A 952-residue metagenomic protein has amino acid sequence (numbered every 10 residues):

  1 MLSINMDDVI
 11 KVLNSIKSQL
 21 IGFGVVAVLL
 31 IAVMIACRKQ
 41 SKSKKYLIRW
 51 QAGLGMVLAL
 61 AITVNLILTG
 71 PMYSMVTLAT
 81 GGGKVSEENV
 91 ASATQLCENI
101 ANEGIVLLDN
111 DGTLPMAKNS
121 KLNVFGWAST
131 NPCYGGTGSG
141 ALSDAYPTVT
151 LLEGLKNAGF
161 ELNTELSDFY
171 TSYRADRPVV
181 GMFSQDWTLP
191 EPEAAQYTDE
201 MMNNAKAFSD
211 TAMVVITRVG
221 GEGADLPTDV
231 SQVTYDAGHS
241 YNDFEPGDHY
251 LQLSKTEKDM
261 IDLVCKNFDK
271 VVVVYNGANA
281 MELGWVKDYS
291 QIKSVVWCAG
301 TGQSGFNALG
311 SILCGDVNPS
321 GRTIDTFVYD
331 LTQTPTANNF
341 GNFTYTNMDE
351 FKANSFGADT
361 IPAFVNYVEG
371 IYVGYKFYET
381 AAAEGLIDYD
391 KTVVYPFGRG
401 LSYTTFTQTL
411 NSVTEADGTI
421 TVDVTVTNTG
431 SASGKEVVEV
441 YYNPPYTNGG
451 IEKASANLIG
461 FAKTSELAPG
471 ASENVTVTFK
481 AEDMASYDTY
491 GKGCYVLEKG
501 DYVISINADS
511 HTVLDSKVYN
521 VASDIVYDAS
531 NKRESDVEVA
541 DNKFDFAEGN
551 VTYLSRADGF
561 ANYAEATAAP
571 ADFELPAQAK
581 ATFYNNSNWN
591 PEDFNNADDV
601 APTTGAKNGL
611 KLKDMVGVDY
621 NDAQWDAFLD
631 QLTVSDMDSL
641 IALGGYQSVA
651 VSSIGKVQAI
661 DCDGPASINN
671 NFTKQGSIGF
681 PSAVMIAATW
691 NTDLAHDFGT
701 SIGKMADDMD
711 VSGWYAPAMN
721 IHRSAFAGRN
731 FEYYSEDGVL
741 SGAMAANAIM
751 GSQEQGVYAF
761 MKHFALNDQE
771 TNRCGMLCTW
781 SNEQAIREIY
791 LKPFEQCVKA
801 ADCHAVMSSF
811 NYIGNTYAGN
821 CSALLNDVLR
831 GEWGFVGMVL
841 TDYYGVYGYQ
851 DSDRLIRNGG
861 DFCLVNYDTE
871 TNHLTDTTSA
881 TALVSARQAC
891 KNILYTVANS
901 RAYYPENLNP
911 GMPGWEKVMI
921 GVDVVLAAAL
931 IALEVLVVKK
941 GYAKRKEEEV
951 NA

Functional and structural regions predicted by a protein language model:
M1-T489, Y495-S510, E534-A952: Glycoside hydrolase catalytic-domain context in secreted enzymes
T512-N531: Short beta-strand elements
